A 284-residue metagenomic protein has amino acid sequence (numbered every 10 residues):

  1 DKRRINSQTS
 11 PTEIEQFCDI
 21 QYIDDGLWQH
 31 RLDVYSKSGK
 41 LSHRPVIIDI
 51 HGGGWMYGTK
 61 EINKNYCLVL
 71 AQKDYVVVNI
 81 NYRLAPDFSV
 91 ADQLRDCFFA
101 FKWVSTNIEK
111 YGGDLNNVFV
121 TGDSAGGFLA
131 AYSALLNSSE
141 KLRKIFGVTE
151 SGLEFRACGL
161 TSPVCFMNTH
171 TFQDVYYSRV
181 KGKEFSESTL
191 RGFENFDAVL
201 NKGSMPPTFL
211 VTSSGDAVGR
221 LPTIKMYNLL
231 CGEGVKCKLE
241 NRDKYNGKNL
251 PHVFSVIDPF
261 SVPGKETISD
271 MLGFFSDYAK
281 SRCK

Functional and structural regions predicted by a protein language model:
D1-K284: Alpha/beta-hydrolase superfamily serine-hydrolase fold, recognizing
